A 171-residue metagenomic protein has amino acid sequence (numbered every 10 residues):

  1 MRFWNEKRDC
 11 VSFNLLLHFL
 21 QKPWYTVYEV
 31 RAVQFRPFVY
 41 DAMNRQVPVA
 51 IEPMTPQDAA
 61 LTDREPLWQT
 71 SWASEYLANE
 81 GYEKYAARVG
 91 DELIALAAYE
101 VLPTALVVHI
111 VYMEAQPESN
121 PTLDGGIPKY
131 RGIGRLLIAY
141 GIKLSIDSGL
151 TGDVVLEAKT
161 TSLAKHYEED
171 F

Functional and structural regions predicted by a protein language model:
M1-P128, L136, K143-V155, K159-S162 (+1 more regions): Non-catalytic substrate-recognition and accessory regions of acyl/acetyltransferase enzymes
